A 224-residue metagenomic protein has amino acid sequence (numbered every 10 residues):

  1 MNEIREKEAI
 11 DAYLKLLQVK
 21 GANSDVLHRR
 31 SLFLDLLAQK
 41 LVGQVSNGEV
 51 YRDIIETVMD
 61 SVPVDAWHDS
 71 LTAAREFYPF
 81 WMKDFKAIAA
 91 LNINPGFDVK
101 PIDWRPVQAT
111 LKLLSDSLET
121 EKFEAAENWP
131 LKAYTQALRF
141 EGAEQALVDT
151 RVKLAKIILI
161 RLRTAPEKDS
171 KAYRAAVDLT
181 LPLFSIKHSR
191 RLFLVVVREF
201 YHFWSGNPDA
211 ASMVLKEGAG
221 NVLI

Functional and structural regions predicted by a protein language model:
M1-A12, D103-W104, Q108, D116-S117 (+1 more regions): Hydrophobic, helix-prone linear segments
M1-A22, E127-L138: Short terminal alpha-helical segments
N2-E3, F123, I186: Alpha-helix initiation/capping motif
E6, I10, Y51, W104-L111 (+3 more regions): Short amphipathic alpha-helical segments that mediate assembly, nucleic-acid/protein binding, or membrane association
K20-L91, E141-P208: Non-catalytic DNA-binding core/recognition domains of DNA-processing enzymes
L37-A38, T110-T120, L159-L162: Boundary/linker elements of alpha-helical solenoid repeat scaffolds
M82-L111, S170-R174, W204-I224: Short, charged hinge/linker segments at domain and secondary-structure junctions
E119-E124, N128: Internal catalytic-core helix/loop-beta-alpha segment that presents or stabilizes conserved functional determinants
